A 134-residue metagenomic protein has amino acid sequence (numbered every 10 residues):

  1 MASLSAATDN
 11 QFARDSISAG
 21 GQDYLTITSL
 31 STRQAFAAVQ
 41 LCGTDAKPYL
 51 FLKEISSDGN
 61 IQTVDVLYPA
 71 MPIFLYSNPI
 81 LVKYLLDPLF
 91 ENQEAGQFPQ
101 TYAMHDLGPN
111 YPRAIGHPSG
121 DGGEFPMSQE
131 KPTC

Functional and structural regions predicted by a protein language model:
M1-L4, G59-C134: Aromatic-rich carbohydrate-recognition surfaces in CAZymes
M1-V64, P79, K83, F90-A95: Acidic/polar, glycine-enriched structural segments that form the non-catalytic walls/loops of the carbohydrate-binding
